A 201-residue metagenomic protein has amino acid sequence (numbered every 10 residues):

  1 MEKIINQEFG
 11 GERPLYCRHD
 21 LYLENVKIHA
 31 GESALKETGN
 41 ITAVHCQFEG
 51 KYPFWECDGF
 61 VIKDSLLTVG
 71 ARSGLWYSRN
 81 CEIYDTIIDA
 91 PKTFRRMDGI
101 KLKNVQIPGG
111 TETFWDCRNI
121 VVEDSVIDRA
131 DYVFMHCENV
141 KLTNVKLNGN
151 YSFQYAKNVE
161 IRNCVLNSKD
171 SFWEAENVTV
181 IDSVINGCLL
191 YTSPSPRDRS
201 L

Functional and structural regions predicted by a protein language model:
G11, H29-A30, H45, E49-G50 (+13 more regions): Residues in short coils/turns that link rungs of repeat/solenoid architectures in beta-rich domains
C17, E37, E56, L67-V69 (+9 more regions): Extracellular beta-strand solenoids
P53-I100, N104-D116: A generic tandem-repeat structural signature
R95-R96, I100, G109-K141, K146-Y155 (+1 more regions): Solenoidal tandem-repeat scaffolds enriched in leucines and small polar residues
Y191-D198: Conserved small/polar residues in nucleotide/adenosyl-binding loops
